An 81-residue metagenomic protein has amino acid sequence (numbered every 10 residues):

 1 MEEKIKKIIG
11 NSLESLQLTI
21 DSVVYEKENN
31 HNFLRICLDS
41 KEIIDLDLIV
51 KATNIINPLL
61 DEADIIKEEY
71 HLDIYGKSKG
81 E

Functional and structural regions predicted by a protein language model:
M1-E81: Short Lys/Arg-rich amphipathic alpha-helical segments
